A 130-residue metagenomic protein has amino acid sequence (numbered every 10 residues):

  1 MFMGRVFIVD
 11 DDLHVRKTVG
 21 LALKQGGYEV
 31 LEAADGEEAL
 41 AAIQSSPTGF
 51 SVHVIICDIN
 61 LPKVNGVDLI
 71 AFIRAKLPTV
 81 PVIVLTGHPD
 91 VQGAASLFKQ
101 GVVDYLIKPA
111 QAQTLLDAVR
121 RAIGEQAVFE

Functional and structural regions predicted by a protein language model:
K17-Q25: Charged docking surfaces used in two-component/phosphorelay signaling
E32-V54: Acidic, metal-coordinating helix/loop segments flanking the phosphotransfer/catalytic sites of two-component signaling
A41, V67-P78, S96: Short amphipathic alpha-helix used as the core "switch/output" element in two-component signaling
I59-N60: The short loop immediately C-terminal to the conserved phospho-acceptor aspartate in CheY-like receiver
D68, P89-D104: Alpha4 helix (beta4-alpha4-beta5 surface) of REC/receiver domains from two-component response regulators
A110-R120: C-terminal output helix
R120-E130: The C-terminal output helix
